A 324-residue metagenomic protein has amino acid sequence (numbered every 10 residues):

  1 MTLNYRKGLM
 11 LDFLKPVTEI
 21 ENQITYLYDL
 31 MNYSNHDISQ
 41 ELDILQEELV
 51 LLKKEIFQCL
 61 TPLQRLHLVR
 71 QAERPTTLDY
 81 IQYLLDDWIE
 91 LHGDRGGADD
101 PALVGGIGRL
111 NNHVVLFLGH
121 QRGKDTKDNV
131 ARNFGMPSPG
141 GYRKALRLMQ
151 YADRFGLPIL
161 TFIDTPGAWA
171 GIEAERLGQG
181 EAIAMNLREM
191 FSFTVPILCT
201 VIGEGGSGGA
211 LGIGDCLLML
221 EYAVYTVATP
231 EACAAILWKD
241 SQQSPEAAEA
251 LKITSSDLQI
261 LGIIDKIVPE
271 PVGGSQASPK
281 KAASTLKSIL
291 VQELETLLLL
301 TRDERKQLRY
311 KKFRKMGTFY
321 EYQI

Functional and structural regions predicted by a protein language model:
M1-V114, K280-I324: Intrinsically disordered, low-complexity segments enriched in small/flexible residues
K15, A72-D79, D99, L103 (+6 more regions): Charged, alpha-helix-enriched surfaces in structured cytosolic catalytic cores of large nucleotide-utilizing machines
I20, T61, F117, D164 (+3 more regions): Terminal peptide-recognition signature
I38-E41, G141-R143, C233: Short, motif-level signal for alpha-helix interfacial/capping segments enriched in acidic residues and aromatics/proline
Q58, G97-D99, G105, L110 (+2 more regions): Glycine-rich beta-alpha loop segments
L66-V69, V130-F134, G273-Q276: Short hinge/gating elements
P75-T77, D125-K127, W169-G171: Short active-site-adjacent helix-start/loop capping segments
I163-V291, E295, L299: Conserved catalytic cores of soluble enzyme domains, especially glycine-rich substrate-binding beta-alpha loops
